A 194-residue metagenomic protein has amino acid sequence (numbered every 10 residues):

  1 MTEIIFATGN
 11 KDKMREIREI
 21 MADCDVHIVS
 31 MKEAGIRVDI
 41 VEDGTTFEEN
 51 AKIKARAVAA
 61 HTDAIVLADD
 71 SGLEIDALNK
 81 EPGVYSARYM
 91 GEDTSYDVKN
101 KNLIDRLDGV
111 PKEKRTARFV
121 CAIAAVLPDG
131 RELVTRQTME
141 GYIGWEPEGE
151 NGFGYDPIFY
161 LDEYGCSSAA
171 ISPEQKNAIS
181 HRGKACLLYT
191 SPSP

Functional and structural regions predicted by a protein language model:
T2-I5, K11-S191: Anionic-ligand binding patches
